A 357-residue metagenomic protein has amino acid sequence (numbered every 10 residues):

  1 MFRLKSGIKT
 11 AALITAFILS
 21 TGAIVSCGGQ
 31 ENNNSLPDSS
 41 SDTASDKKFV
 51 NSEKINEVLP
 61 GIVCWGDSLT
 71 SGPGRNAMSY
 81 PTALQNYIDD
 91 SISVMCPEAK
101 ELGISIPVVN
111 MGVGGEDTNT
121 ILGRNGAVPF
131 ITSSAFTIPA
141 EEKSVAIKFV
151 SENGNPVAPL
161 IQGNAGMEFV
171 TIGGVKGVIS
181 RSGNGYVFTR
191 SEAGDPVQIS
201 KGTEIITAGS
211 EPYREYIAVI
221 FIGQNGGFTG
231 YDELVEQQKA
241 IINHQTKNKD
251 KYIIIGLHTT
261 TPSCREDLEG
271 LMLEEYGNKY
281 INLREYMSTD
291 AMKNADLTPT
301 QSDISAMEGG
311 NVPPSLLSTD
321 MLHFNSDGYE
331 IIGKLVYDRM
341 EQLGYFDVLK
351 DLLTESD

Functional and structural regions predicted by a protein language model:
F2-L13: Bacterial N-terminal signal peptides that target proteins for export
G22-S26: C-terminal motif of bacterial Sec signal peptides marking the signal peptidase cleavage site
G28-E31: Bacterial signal peptide processing site
P37-D38, A44-E192, P196-R214: Serine-esterase "nucleophile elbow" of acetyl-processing enzymes
G61-T70, P107-G112, Y216-I222, K251-G256 (+2 more regions): Structural recognition of the beta-strand scaffold that forms the well-ordered cores of secreted hydrolase catalytic
S68-S71, V113-T118, G223-T229, H258-S263 (+2 more regions): Solvent-exposed loop/turn segments at secondary-structure junctions within structured extracellular/periplasmic domains
Y216-G230, Q237-E274: Active-site segments of SGNH/GDSL-like serine hydrolases that catalyze O-acetyl group transfer/hydrolysis on lipids
T259-D357: Catalytic His-Asp segment of secreted/periplasmic serine-dependent ester chemistry enzymes
